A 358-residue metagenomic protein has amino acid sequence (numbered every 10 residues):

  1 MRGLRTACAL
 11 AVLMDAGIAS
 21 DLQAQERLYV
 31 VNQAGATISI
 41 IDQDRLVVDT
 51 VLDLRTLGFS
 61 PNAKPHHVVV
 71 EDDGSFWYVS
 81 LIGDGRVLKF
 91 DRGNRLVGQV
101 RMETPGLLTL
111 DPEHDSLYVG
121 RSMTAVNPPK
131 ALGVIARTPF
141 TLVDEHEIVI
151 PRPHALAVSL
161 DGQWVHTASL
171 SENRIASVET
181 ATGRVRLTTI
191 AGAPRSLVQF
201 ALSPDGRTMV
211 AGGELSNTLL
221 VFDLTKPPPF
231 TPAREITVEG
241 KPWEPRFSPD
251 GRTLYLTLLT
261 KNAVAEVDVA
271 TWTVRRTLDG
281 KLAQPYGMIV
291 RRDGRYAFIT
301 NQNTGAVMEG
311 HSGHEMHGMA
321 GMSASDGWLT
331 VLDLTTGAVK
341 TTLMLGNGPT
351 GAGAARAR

Functional and structural regions predicted by a protein language model:
M1-R5: Positively charged n-region of N-terminal signal peptides that target proteins for export
A7-G17: Bacterial N-terminal signal peptides
S20-R358: Predominantly soluble domains enriched in secretory-pathway, periplasmic, or organellar proteins
